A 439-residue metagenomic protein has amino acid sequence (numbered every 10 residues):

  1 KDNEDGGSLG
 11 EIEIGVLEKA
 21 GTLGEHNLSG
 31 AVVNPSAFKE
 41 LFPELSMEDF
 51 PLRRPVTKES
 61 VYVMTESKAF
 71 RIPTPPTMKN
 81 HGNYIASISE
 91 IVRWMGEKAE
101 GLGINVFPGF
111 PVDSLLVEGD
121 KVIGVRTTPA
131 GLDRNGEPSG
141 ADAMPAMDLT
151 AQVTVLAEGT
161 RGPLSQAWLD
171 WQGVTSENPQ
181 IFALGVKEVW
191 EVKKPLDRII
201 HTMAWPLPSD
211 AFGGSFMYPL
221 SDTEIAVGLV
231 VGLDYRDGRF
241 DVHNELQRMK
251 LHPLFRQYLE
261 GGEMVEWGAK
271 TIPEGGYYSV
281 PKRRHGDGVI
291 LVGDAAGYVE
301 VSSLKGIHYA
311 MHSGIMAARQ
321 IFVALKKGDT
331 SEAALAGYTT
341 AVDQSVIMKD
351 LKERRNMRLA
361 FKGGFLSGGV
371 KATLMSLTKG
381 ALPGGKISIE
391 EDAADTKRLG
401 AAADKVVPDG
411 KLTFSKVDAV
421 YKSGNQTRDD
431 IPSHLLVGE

Functional and structural regions predicted by a protein language model:
N3-S67, L164, Q172, S345 (+1 more regions): N-terminal FAD cofactor-binding segment of flavoenzymes
D5-E11, K19, S89, R93-W94 (+2 more regions): Predominantly flavin-linked oxidoreductase catalytic cores and closely associated redox partners
G7-E13, G297-S303, I315, R319-G368: Active-site-proximal substrate-binding core of FAD-dependent oxidoreductases
F50-V56, V61-T65, I347-E439: Ferredoxin-type iron-sulfur electron-transfer modules and their immediate structural context
A69-E90, E97, V230-G232: Helix-loop-beta segment of a Rossmann-like dinucleotide-binding subdomain
I85, A295-H308: Glycine-rich phosphate/pyrophosphate-binding beta-alpha loops
Q257-A269, G328-L335: Flexible, glycine/charged-enriched surface loops at secondary-structure junctions
A269-G297, V301, Q426-E439: FAD-binding beta-loop-beta segment adjacent to the flavin cofactor pocket
